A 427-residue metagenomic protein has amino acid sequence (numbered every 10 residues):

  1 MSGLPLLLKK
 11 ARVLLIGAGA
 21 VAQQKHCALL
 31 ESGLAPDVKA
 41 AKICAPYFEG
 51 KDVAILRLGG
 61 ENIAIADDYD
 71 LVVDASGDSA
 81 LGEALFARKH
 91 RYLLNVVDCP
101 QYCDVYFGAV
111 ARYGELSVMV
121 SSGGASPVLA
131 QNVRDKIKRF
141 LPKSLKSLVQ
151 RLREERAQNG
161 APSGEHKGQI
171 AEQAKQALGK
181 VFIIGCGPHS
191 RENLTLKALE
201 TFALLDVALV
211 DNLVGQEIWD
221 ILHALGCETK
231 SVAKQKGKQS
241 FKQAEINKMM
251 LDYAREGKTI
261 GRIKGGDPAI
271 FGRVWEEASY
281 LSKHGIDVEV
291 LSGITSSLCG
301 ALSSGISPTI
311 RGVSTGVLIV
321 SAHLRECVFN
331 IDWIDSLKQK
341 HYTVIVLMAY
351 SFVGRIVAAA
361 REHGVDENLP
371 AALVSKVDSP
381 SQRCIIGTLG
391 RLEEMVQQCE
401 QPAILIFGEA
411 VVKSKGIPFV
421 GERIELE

Functional and structural regions predicted by a protein language model:
M1-L8, F107-V110, Q169-Q176, R191-N193: A short, basic/flexible loop-to-alpha-helix module at the beginning of a structural domain
G3-C27, R151-P162: Glycine-rich adenosine-cofactor-binding loop
A18-V21, K25, E31-G77, L178-H189 (+2 more regions): Class I S-adenosyl-L-methionine
L71-S76, G82-G108, Y350: ADP-ribose/adenylate-binding Rossmann-like module
L94-D98, V210-D211, S231, G261-G265 (+5 more regions): General beta-strand structural signal in soluble alpha/beta enzymes
R112-Y113, S122-L178: An accessory alpha-helical subdomain
R153, G164-K175, K180-I183, E245 (+3 more regions): A contiguous loop/helix-start segment that scaffolds small-molecule binding in enzyme catalytic cores
D267-K340, R383-I386, E394: Class I SAM-dependent methyltransferase SAM-binding "motif I" and its flanking Rossmann-like core
